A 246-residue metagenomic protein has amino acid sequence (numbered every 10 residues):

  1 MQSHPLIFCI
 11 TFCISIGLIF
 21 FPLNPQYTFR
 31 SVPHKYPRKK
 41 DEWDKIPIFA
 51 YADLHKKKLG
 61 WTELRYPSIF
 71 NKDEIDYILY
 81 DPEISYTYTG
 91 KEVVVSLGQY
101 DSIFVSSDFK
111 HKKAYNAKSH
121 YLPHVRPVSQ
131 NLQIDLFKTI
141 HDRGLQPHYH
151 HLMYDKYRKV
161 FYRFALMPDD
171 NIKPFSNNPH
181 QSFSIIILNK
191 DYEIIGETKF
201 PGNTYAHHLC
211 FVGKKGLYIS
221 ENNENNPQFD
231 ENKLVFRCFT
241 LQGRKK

Functional and structural regions predicted by a protein language model:
M1-L54: Long, acidic/polar, low-complexity amphipathic helices and coiled-coil-like
M1-L6, K58-L79, K113-G144, K199-T204 (+1 more regions): Surface-exposed loop and turn segments in beta-propeller and other repeat-based domains that flank or scaffold
H4-P22, Q26, D76-T89, G144-Y157 (+1 more regions): Structural signature of eukaryotic scaffold interfaces centered on beta-propeller domains
I19, T28, V93, F161-R163 (+1 more regions): Hydrophobic beta-strand positions that form the internal "hydrophobic ladder" of WD40/Gbeta-like beta-propeller blades
P22-D44, R163-H180, N222-F236: Short, conserved, GDST-rich strand-edge loop motifs in beta-rich repeat architectures
R38-S107: Loop-centered beta-sheet repeat module
K39-K57, D101-F104, S176-E193, N232-K245: Beta-propeller blade signature
R143-L188: Loop/turn-rich, solvent-exposed surfaces of beta-rich toroidal or solenoidal domains
